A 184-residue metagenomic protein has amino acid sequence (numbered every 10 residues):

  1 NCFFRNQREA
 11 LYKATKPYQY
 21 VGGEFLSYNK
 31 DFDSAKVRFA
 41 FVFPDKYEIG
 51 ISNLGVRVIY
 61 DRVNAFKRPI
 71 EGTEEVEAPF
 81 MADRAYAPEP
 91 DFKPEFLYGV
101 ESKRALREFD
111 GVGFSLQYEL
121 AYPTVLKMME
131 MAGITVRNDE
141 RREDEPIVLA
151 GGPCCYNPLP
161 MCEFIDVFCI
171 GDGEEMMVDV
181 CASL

Functional and structural regions predicted by a protein language model:
N1-K16: Helix-enriched interaction subdomains in cytosolic or periplasmic regions, typified by TIR/SEFIR signaling/NADase cores
R5-E9, Y60, V178-C181: Generic detector of well-ordered alpha-helical segments enriched in charged/polar residues, highlighting helical
Y18-Y20, Y47, F109, Y118: Aromatic side chains
G22-S34, E74, K103-R104: Short boundary motifs at domain starts and secondary-structure transition points
A35-V37, P146: Nucleotide donor/acceptor-binding cores
F39-P44, E48-A65, I70-D83, A87 (+2 more regions): Low-complexity, highly charged intrinsically disordered N-terminal segments that act as targeting/localization
T73-V76, A87-L184: Glycine-rich beta-alpha loop elements in corrinoid/cobalamin-binding modules across cobalamin-dependent enzymes
